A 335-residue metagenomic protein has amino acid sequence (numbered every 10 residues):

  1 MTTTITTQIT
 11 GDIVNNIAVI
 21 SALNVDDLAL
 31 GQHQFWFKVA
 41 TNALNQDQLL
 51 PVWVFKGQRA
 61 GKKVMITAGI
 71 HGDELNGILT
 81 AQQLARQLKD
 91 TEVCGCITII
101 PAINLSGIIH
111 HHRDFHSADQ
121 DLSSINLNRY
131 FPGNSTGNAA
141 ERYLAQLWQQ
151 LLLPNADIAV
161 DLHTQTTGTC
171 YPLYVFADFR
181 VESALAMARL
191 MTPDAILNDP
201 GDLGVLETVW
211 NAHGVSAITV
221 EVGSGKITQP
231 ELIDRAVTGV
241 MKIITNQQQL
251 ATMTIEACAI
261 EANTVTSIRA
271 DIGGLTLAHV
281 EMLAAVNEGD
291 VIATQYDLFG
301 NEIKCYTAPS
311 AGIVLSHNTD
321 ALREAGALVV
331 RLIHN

Functional and structural regions predicted by a protein language model:
T2-N335: Structured catalytic-domain cores with a bias toward divalent-metal coordination
